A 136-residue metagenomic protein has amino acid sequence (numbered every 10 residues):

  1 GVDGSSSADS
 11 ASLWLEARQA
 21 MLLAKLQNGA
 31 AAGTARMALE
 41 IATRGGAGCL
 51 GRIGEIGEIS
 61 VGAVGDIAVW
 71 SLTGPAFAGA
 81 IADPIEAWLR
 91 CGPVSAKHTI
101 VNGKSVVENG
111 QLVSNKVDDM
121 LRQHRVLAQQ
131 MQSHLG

Functional and structural regions predicted by a protein language model:
G1-G74, R90-C91: His/Asp/Glu-enriched, well-ordered alpha-helical/loop segment that forms or immediately abuts the divalent-metal
S10, A35, L39, V113 (+1 more regions): Generic structural signal for well-ordered, non-membrane alpha-helical segments in soluble metabolic enzymes
E16-Q19, G45, S95, V101-N102 (+1 more regions): Generic recognition of well-ordered alpha-helical segments
V64-L121: C-terminal cap of metal-dependent C-N hydrolases
L121-G136: Short, solvent-exposed cationic patches
